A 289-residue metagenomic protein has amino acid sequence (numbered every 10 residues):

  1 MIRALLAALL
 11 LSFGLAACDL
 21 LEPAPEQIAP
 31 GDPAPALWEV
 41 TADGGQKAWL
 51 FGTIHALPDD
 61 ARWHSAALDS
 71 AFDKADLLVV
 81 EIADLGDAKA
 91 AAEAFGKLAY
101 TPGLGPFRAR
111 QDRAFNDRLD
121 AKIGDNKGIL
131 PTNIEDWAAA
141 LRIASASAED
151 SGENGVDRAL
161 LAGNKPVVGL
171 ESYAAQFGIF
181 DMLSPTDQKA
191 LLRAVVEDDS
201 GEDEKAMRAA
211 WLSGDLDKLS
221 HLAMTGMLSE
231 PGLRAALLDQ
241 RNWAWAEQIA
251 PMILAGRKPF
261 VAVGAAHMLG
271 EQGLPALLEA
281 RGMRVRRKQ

Functional and structural regions predicted by a protein language model:
M1-L6: Bacterial N-terminal signal peptides that target proteins for export
G14-A17: C-terminal motif of bacterial Sec signal peptides marking the signal peptidase cleavage site
E22-I28, A36-L237: Structured, acidic catalytic/metal-binding patches in enzyme active sites
G232-Q289: A cross-kingdom marker for long, charged
